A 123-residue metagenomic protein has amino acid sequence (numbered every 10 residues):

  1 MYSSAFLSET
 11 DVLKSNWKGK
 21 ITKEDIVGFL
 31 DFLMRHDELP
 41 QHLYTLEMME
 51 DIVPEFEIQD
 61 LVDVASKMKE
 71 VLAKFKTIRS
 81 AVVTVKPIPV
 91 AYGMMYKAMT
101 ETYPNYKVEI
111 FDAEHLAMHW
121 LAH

Functional and structural regions predicted by a protein language model:
M1-H123: Amphipathic, Lys/Arg-enriched alpha-helical "gate/interface" segment within cytosolic domains that mediates
